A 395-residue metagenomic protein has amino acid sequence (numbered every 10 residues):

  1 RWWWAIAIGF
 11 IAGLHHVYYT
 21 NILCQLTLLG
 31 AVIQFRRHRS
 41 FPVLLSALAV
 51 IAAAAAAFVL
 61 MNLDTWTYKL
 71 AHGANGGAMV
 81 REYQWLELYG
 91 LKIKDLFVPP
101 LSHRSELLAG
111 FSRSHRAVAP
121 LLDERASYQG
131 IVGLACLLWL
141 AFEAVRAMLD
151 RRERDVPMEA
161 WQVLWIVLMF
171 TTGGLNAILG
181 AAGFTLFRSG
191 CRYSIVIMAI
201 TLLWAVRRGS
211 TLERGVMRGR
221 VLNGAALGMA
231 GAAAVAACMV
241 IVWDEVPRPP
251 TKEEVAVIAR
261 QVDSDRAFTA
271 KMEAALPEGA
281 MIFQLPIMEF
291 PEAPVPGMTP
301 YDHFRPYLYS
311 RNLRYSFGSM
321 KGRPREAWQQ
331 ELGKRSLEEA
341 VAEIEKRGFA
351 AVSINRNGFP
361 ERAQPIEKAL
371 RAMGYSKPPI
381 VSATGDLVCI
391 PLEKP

Functional and structural regions predicted by a protein language model:
R1, L26-F35, C136-A147, A160-V163 (+2 more regions): Transmembrane alpha-helices and membrane-interface helical segments of multi-pass integral membrane enzymes
R1-F10: Short hydrophobic alpha-helices at membrane interfaces in multi-pass membrane enzymes
F10-Y19, T172: Transmembrane helix irregularities
I22-A55: Perimembrane helix-loop-helix junctions
L28, L48-A55, L203, R208-E245: Signature aromatic-anchored transmembrane alpha helix within multi-pass, membrane-resident enzymes that catalyze glycan
M61-A141: Periplasmic/ER-lumenal interhelical loops and adjacent helix-loop junctions in multi-pass membrane proteins
A74, A236-P395: Extracytoplasmic
G76-R81, G110-I131, R152-L203, S319 (+1 more regions): Membrane-helix boundary/interfacial segments in multi-pass membrane proteins
